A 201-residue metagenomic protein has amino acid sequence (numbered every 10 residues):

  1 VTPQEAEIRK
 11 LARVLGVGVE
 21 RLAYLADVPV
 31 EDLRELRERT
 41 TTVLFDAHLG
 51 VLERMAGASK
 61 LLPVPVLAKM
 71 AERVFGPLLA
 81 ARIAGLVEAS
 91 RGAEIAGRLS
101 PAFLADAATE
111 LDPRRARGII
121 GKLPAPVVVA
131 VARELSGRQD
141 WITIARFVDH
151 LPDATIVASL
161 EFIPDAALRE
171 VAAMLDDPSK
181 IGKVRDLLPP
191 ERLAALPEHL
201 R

Functional and structural regions predicted by a protein language model:
V1-R201: Hydrophobic packing positions in regular secondary-structure scaffolds
